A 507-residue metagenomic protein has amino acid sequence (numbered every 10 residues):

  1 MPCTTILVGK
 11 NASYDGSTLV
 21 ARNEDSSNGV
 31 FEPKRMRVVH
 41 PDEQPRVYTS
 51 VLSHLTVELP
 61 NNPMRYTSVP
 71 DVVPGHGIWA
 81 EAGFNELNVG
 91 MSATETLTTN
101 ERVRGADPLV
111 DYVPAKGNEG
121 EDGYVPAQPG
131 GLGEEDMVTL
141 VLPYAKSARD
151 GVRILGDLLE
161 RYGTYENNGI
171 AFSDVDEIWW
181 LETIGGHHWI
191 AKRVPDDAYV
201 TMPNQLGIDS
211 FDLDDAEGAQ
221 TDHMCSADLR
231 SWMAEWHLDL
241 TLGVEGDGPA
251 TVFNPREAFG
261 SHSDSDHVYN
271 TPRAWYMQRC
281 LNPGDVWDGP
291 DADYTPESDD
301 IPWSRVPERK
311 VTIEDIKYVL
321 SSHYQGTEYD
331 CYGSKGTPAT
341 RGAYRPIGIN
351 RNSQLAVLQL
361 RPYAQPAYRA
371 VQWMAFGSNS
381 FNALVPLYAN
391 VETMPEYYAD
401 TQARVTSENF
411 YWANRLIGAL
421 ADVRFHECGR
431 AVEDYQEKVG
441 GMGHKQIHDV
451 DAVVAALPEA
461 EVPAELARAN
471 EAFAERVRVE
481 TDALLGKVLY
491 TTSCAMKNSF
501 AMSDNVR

Functional and structural regions predicted by a protein language model:
P2-E134, I154-D293: A contiguous strand-loop segment
A21-R35, T96, L181-T183, V319-D330 (+3 more regions): Soluble extracytoplasmic regions of secretory-pathway and membrane proteins
P60-R65, V152, S334-G342: Short Pro/Gly-enriched beta-strand edge/turn motifs at strand-loop
V138-Y144: Short, well-ordered beta-strand elements within core beta-sheets of diverse protein domains
Y144-D150: Short, charged, surface-exposed loops that flank catalytic or proteolytic processing sites
S231-Y368: Glycine-rich, aromatic-lined ligand/substrate-binding cores of catalytic and carbohydrate-binding domains
Y324-Q325, Y329-A456: Substrate-recognition/cap regions that form aromatic- and gly/pro-loop-enriched pockets for small-molecule ligands
Q436-R507: Histidine-centered catalytic/metal-binding microenvironments
